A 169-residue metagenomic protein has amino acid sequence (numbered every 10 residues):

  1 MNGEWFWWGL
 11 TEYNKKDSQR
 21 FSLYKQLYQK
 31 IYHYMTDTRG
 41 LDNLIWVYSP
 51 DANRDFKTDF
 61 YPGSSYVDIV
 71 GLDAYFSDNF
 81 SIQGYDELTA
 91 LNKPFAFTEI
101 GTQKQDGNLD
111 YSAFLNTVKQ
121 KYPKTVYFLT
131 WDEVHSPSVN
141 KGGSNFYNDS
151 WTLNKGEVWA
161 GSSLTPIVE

Functional and structural regions predicted by a protein language model:
M1-S18, L44-S49: Active-site groove signature of glycoside hydrolases
Y13-L41, I69-S77: Acidic, His- and aromatic-enriched active-site or binding-groove loops in soluble protein domains that engage sugars
Y28-F56, F95-Q105, T130: Aromatic-lined carbohydrate-recognition surfaces of secreted/lumenal glycan-active proteins
A52-G63, F80-S81, N108-V118: Short, acidic/polar
K57-F80, W131: Aromatic- and acid-rich polysaccharide-binding/catalytic face of secreted or lumenal carbohydrate-active enzymes
S64-I69, N92-P94, P123-K124: Glycine-enriched alpha-helix->loop->beta-strand junction motifs that scaffold or abut catalytic
A74-G101, Q105: Substrate-binding surface in catalytic domains of secreted glycosidases
T98-E169: Substrate-binding cleft of secreted/luminal carbohydrate-active enzymes
